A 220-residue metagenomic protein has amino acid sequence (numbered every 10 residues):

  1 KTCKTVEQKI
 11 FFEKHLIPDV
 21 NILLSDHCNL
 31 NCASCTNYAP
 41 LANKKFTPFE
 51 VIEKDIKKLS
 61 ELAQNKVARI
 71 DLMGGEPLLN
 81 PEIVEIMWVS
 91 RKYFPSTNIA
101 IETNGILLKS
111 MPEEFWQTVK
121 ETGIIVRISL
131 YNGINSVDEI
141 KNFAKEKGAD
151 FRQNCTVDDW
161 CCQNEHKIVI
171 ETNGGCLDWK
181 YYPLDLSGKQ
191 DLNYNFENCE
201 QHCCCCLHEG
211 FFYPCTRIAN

Functional and structural regions predicted by a protein language model:
K1-E114: Conserved alpha-helical substructure of the radical SAM core
T2-K4, C162, G175-L177, N198-E200 (+1 more regions): Sequence contexts marking disulfide-bonded cysteines in secreted/extracellular proteins
L108-M111, I134-E139: Short, charged/polar "capping" segments at the starts of alpha-helices and the immediately preceding loops
K120-I125, K147-A149: Glycine-enriched alpha-helix->loop->beta-strand junction motifs that scaffold or abut catalytic
G123-I134, Q153-T156: Non-cysteine beta-strand/loop elements that form the S-adenosyl-L-methionine
D138-V157, G174: Basic phosphate/pyrophosphate-binding loop/patch that engages nucleotide-derived ligands
W160-E165, V169-G175, R217-N220: C-terminal accessory region of radical SAM enzymes
K180-N220: Accessory C-terminal segments flanking Radical SAM cores
